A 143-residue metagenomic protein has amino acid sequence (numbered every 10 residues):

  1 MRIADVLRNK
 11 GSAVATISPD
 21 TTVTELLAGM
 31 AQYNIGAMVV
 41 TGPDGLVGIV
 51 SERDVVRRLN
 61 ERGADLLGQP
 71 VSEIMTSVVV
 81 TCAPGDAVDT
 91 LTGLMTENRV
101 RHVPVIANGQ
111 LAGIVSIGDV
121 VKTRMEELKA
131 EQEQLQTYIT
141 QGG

Functional and structural regions predicted by a protein language model:
M1-S12, S51-V80, D86-T96, I117-G143: Tandem CBS (Bateman) regulatory domains
L7, L26-L27, L46, L91 (+2 more regions): Generic leucine side-chain signal with a strong bias for well-ordered alpha-helical environments
T16-N34, V40-T41, T81-R99, I106: The conserved cystathionine-beta-synthase
T21-Q32, G63-I74, G109: Short, charge-rich amphipathic segments
M30-Y33, M38-D54, M95, V103-G118: A glycine-centered beta-loop-beta connector
